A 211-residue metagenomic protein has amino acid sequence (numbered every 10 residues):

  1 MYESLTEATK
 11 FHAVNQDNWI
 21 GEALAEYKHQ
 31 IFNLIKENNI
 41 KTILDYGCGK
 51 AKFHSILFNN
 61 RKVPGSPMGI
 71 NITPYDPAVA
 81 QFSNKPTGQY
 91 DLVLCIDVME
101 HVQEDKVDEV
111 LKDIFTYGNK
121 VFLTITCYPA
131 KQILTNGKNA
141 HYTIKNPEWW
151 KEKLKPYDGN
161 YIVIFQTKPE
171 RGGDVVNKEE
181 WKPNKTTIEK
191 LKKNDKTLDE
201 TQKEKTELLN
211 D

Functional and structural regions predicted by a protein language model:
M1-Y90, D105-K112, G137-W149, K153 (+1 more regions): Conserved N-terminal segment of class I S-adenosyl-L-methionine
V79, Y128-P129: Short, glycine/serine-rich, charged loops/turns that create anion-binding and catalytic segments at active sites
L94: A conserved beta-strand element that flanks and buttresses the S-adenosyl-L-methionine
V98-H101: Hydrophobic adenine-recognition pocket in adenosine-nucleotide-binding enzymes
D113-Y117: Conserved helix-to-beta-strand junction in the class I
G118-Y128: Conserved beta-strand signature within the Rossmann-like core of class I S-adenosyl-L-methionine
A130-G137: A short acidic, helix-capping loop that chelates divalent metal ions and anchors anionic groups
